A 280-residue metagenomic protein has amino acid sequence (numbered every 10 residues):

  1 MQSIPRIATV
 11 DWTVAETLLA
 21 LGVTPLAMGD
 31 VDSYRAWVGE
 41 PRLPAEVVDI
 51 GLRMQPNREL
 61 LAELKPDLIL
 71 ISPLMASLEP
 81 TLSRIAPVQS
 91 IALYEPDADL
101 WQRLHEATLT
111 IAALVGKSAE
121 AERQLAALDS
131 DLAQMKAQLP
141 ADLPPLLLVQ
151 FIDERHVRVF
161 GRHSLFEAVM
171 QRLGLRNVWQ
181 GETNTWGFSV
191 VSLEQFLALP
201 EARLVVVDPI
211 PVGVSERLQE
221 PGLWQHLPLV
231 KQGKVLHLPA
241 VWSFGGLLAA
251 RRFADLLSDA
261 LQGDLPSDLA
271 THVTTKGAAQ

Functional and structural regions predicted by a protein language model:
M1-S3, Q280: Short, low-complexity disordered leader/linker segments with a strong preference for bacterial N-terminal type II
R6-L21, A119-L173: Basic- and aromatic-lined ligand-binding clefts that recognize polyanionic substrates
R6-L64, L74: A short, structured surface patch at a secondary-structure boundary
D32-W37, V159-F188: Alpha-helical, coiled-coil/dimerization segments enriched in small aliphatic residues
I50-R58, T183-L193: Short helix-initiation/N-cap motifs at beta->coil->alpha
A62-I71, F196, P200-V205: Proline-aspartate-enriched helix->loop->beta-strand connector
I91-T110, L143-A168, V212-E220: Extracytoplasmic ligand-binding site segments that recognize negatively charged/polar headgroups
E106, L204-Q280: Structured C-terminal subdomain patch of bacterial secreted/periplasmic proteins
